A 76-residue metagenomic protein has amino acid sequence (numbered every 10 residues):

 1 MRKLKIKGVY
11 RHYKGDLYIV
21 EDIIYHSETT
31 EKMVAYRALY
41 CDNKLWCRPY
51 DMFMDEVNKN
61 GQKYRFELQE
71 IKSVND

Functional and structural regions predicted by a protein language model:
M1-D76: Mixed-charge, low-complexity intrinsically disordered regions
